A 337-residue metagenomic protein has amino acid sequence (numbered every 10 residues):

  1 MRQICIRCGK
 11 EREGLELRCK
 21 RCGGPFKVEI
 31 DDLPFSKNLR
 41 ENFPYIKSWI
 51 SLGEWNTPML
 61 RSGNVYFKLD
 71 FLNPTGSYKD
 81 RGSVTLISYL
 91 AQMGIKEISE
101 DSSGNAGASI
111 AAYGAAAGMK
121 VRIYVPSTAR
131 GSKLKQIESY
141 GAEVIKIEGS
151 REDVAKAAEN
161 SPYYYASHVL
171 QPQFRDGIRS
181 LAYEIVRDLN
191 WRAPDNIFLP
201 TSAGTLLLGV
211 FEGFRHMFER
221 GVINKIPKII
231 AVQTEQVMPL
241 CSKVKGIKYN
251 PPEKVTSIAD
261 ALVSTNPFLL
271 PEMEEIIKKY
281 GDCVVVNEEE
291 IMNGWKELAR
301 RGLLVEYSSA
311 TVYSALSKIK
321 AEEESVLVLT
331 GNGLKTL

Functional and structural regions predicted by a protein language model:
M1-L337: PLP-dependent amino-acid enzyme catalytic core
